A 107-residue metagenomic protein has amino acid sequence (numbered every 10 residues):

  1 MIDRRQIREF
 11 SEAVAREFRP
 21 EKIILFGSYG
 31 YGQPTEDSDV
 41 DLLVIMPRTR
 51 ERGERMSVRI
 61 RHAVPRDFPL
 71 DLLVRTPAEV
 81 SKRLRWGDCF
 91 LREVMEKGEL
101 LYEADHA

Functional and structural regions predicted by a protein language model:
M1-K22, Y31-E36, M46-A107: Catalytic core of pol beta-like nucleotidyltransferases
S28: P-loop (Walker A) phosphate-binding loop of NTP-binding proteins
D41-V44: Short beta-strand->loop micro-motif that forms the acidic, two-metal-ion catalytic signature in nucleotide-processing
